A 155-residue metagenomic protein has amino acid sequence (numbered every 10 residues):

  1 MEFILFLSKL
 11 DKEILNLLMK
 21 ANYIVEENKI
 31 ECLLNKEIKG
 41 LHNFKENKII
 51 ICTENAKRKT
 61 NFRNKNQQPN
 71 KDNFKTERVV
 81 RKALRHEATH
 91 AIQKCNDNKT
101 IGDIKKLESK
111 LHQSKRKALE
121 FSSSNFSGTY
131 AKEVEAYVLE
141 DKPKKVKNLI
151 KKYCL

Functional and structural regions predicted by a protein language model:
F6-E26: Zn2+-dependent metallopeptidase catalytic core
L10, T76, V80, L84 (+2 more regions): Stable alpha-helical elements in mature extracytoplasmic
L15, R81, R85, T89 (+1 more regions): Non-transmembrane alpha-helical segments in soluble domains of secreted/periplasmic/extracellular proteins
E26-K39, K45-R58, R63-K65: Juxtacatalytic substrate-recognition/specificity segment
N55-A83: Short pre-active-site segment immediately N-terminal to the catalytic Zn-binding motif
E87-I104: Catalytic Zn2+-binding segment of zinc metalloproteases
D103-L155: Metalloprotease/metallohydrolase-associated module, dominated by Zn2+-dependent proteases
